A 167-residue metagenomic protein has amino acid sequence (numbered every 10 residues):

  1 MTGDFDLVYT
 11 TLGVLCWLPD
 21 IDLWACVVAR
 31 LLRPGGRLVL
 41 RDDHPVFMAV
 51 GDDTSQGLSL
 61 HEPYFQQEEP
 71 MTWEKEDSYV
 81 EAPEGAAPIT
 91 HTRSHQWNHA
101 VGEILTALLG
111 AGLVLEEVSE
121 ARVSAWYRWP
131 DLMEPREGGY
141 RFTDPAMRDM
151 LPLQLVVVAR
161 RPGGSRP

Functional and structural regions predicted by a protein language model:
M1-V8: A short acidic, Gly/Pro-enriched loop at the edge of an enzyme's catalytic core that lines a small-molecule cofactor
T10-L12, R41: Residues lining the SAM
C16-W17: A short His-aromatic
D22-R37: A short glycine-rich, Lys/Arg-flanked "PGG" loop and its adjoining helix->strand segment in the class I
R37-A82: Conserved class I S-adenosyl-L-methionine
P45-D52, Q56, A87-E103: Acceptor-substrate binding/catalytic loop of class I
S94-V118: Short alpha-helix
L113, E134, P145-P167: Core SAM-dependent methyltransferase catalytic element
